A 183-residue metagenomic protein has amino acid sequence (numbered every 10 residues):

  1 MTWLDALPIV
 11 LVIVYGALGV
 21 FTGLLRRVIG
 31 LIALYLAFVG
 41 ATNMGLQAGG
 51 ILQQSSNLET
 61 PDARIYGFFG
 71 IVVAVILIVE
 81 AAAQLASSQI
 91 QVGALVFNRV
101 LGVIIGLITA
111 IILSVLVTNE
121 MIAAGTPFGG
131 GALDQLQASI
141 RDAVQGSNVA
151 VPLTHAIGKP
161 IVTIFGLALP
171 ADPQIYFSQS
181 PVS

Functional and structural regions predicted by a protein language model:
M1, L25-G40, F68-G70: Alpha-helical transmembrane segments of integral membrane proteins, especially early/N-terminal helices
L4, G50, L58-G70, N98-S183: - Replace "multi-pass integral membrane proteins" with "integral membrane proteins
A6-L25: N-terminal signal-anchor/start-transfer transmembrane helix
V14-L18, F38-N43, I71-E80, A110 (+1 more regions): Alpha-helical transmembrane segments of multi-pass membrane proteins
R27, L31, Q47-I51, A81-S88 (+1 more regions): Membrane-spanning helices that line or support transport/gating and their immediate boundary helices in channels
Y35-L46, L101-T109: Small-residue-rich segments of transmembrane alpha-helices in multi-pass membrane proteins, especially helix faces
M44, S56-A83: Membrane-embedded alpha-helical segments of integral membrane proteins
L77-I104: Cytosolic-side transmembrane helix boundary signature
